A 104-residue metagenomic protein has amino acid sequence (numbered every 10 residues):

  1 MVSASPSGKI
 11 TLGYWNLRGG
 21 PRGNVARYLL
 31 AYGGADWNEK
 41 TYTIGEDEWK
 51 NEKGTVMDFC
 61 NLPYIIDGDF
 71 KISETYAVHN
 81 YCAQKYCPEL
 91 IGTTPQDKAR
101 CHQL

Functional and structural regions predicted by a protein language model:
M1-L104: GST-like domain detector, emphasizing the conserved glutathione-binding G-site in the N-terminal thioredoxin-like
